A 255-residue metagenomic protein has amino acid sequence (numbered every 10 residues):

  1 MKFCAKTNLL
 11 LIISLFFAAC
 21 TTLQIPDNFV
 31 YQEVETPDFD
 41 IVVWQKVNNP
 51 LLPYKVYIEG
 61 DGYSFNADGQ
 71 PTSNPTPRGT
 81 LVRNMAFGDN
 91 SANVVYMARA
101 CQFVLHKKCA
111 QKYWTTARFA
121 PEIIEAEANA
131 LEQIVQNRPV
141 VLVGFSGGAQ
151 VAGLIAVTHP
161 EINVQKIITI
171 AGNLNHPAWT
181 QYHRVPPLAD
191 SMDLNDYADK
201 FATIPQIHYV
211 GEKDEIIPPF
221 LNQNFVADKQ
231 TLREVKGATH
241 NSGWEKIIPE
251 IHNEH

Functional and structural regions predicted by a protein language model:
A18-A19: C-terminal motif of bacterial Sec signal peptides marking the signal peptidase cleavage site
P37-V42, K46-A98, F103: Short, surface-exposed "cap/lid" segments of acyl-processing enzymes
C109-V135: Alpha/beta-hydrolase active-site loop
V143-A152: Gly/Ala-rich beta-loop-alpha elbow adjacent to hydrolase catalytic centers
L154-Q165: Conserved hydrolase catalytic core segment
G172, P177-H240: The feature captures the conserved acid-bearing segment of alpha/beta-hydrolase catalytic domains
A238-I248: Catalytic histidine-centered segment of alpha/beta-hydrolase-like enzymes
